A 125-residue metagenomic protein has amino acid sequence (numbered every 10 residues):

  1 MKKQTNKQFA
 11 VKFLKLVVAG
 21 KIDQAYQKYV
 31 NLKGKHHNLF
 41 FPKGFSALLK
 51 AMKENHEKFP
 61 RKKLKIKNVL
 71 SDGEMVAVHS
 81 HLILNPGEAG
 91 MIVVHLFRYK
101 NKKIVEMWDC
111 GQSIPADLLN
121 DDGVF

Functional and structural regions predicted by a protein language model:
M1-F125: C-terminal and inter-domain tail/linker signature
